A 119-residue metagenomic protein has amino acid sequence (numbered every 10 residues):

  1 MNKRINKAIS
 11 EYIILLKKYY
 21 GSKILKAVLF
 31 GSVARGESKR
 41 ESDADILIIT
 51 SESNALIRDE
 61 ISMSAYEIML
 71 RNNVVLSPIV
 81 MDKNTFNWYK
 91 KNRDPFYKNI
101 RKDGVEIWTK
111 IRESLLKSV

Functional and structural regions predicted by a protein language model:
M1-L25, R35-G36, R40, T50-V119: Catalytic core of pol beta-like nucleotidyltransferases
S32: P-loop (Walker A) phosphate-binding loop of NTP-binding proteins
A44-I48: Short beta-strand->loop micro-motif that forms the acidic, two-metal-ion catalytic signature in nucleotide-processing
